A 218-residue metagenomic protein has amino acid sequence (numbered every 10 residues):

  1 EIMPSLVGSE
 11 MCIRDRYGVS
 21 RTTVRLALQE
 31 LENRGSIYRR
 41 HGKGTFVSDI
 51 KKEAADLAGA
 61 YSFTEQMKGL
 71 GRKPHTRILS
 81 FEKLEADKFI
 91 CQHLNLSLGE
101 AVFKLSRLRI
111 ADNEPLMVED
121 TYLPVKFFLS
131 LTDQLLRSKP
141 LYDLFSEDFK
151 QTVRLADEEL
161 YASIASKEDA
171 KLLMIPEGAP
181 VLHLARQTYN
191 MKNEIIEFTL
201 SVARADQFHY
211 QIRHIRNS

Functional and structural regions predicted by a protein language model:
E1-V7: Single conserved hydrophobic/aromatic residue that forms the stacking wall/gate of nucleotide- or nucleobase-binding
G8-V47: N-terminal helix-turn-helix
T22-T23, T45, T64, T76 (+1 more regions): Ser/Thr-centric signal marking residues that sit in or immediately flank functional binding/regulatory motifs
R34, L70, D148: Change "in soluble alpha/beta enzymes" to "in soluble alpha/beta proteins
K43, E53, F63, L141: A generic "binding-loop/recognition-motif" signal
F46-A60: Short, cationic-aromatic polyanion-contact patches
K73-S218: C-terminal all-alpha effector/ligand-binding and dimerization domain of prokaryotic HTH-type transcriptional repressors
